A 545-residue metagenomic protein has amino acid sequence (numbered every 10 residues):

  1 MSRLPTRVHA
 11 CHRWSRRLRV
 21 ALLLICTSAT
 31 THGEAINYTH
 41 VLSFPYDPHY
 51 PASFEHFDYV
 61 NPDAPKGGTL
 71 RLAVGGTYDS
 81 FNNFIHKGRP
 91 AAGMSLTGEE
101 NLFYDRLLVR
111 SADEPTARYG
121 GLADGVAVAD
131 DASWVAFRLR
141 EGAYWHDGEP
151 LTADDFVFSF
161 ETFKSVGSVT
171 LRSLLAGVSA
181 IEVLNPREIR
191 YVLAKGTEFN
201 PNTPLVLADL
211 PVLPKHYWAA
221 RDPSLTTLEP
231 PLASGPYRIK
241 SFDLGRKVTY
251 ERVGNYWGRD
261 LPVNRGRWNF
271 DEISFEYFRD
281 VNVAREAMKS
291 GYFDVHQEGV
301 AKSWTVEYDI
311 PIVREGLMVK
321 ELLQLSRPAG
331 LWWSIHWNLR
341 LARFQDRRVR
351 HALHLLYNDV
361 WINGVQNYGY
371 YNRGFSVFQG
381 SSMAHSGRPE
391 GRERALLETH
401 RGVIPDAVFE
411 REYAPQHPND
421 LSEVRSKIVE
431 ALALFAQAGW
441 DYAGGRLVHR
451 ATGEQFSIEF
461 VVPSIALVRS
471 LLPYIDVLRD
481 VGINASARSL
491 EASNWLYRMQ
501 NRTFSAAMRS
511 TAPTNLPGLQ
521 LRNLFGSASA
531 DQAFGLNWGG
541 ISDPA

Functional and structural regions predicted by a protein language model:
E34-D130, E161, P230-L232: N-terminal lobe/hinge region of extracytoplasmic solute-binding protein
V60, A64-P65, R89-T97, G125-V169 (+6 more regions): Aromatic- and charge-enriched surface segment that lines or borders ligand/interaction sites
M94, G98-E114, E161, V206-S274 (+3 more regions): Gly/Pro-rich hinge or "lid" segments in bacterial periplasmic/extracellular proteins
R138, R172-A219, G235-D243, G387-V403: Surface-exposed binding/hinge segments that line and control ligand-binding clefts or catalytic entry sites
R140, L225, G258-D309, H351 (+4 more regions): Ligand-site clamp/hinge motif
A180-V183, K240-E251, E276-L341, H351-A352 (+4 more regions): Extracellular/periplasmic solute-recognition and catalytic clefts
V319-W333, N363, L397-D420, V424 (+3 more regions): Extracytoplasmic/peripheral linker and loop segments enriched in polar/acidic and small residues with frequent Thr/Pro
Q345-D476: Append "and occasionally in soluble cytosolic enzymes with long acidic Gly/Pro-rich linkers
